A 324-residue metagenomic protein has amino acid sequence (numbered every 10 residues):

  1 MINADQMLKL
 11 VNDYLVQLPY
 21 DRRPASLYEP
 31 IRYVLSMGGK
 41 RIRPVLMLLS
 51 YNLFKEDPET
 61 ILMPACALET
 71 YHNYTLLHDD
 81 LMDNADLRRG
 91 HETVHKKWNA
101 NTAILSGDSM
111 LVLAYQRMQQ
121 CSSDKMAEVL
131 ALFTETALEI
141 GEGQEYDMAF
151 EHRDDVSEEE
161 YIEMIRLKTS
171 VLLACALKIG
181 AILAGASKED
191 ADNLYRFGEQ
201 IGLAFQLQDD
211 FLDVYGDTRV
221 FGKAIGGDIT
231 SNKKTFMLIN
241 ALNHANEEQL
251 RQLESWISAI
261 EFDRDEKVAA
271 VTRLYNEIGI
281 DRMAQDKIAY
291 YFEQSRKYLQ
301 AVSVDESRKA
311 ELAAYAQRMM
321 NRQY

Functional and structural regions predicted by a protein language model:
M1-I2: An N-terminal, well-structured beta->alpha segment
Q6, L10, V16-L250, Q317-M320: Mg2+-dependent prenyl diphosphate-binding active-site environment of isoprenoid biosynthetic enzymes
C121-A127, E248, I260-D265, V302-S307: Short, charged helix-to-loop "capping" segments that act as catalytic/coupling loops
L183, D190-Y195, E199, D281-M283 (+2 more regions): Hydrophobic, well-ordered secondary-structure segments that either form specific early membrane-associated helices used
L238, S295, L312: Hydrophobic, well-ordered secondary-structure elements that form the walls of internal hydrophobic environments
N240-A241, Y298-Q300: Short, well-ordered beta-strand elements within core beta-sheets of diverse protein domains
R251-L299: Mobile late-domain/C-terminal helix-loop "cap" segments that border catalytic sites or the cytosolic face
Y291, S303-Y324: Short, amphipathic C-terminal "tail helix"
